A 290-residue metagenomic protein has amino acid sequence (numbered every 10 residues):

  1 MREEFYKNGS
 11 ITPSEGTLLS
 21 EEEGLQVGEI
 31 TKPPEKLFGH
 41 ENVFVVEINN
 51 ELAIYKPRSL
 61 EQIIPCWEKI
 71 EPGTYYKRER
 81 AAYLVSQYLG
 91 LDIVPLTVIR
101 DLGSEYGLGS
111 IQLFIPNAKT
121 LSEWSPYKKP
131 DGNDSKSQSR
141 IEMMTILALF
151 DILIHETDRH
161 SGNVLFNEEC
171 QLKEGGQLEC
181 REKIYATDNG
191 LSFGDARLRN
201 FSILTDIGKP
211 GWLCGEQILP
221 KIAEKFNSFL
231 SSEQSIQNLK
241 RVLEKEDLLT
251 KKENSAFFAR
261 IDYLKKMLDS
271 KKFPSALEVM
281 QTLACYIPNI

Functional and structural regions predicted by a protein language model:
M1-E4, I290: Non-Sec secretion/translocation targeting segments of pathogen effectors
F5-L19, L37-F38, A53-E68, M144 (+2 more regions): Active-site-flanking segments in enzyme catalytic domains
N8-G9, E15, N50, Y106 (+2 more regions): Intrinsic-disorder/low-complexity loop/linker signature
T12, L18-S20, K119-E123, L230 (+1 more regions): Short, solvent-exposed coil/turn linker segments
E21-D134, D151-I152, E156, E168: Conserved ATP-binding subdomain of kinase catalytic cores across diverse folds
T74-R78, S139-M143, T250: Aromatic-acidic/polar surface patches that form glycan- and anion
G90-L91, Y127-R199: Conserved kinase catalytic-core segment
L172-I290: C-terminal catalytic region of ATP-dependent kinase domains
